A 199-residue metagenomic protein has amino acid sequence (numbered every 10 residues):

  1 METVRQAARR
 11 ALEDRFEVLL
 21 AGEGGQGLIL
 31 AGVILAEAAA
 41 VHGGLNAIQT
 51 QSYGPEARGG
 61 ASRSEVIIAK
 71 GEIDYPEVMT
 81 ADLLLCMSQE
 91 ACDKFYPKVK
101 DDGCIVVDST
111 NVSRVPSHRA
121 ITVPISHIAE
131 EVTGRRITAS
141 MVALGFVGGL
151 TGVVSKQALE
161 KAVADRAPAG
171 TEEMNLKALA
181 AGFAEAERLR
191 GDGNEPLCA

Functional and structural regions predicted by a protein language model:
M1-A199: Active-site cofactor/cluster-binding pocket
